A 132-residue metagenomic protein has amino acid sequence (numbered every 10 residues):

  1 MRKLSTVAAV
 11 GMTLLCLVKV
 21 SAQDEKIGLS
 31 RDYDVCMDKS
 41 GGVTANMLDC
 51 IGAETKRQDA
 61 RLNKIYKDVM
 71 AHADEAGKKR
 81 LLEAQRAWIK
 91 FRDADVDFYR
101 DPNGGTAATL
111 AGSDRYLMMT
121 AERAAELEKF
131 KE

Functional and structural regions predicted by a protein language model:
M1-A8: Bacterial N-terminal signal peptides that target proteins for export
A8-C16: Bacterial N-terminal signal peptides
V20-E132: N-terminal alpha-helical modules
